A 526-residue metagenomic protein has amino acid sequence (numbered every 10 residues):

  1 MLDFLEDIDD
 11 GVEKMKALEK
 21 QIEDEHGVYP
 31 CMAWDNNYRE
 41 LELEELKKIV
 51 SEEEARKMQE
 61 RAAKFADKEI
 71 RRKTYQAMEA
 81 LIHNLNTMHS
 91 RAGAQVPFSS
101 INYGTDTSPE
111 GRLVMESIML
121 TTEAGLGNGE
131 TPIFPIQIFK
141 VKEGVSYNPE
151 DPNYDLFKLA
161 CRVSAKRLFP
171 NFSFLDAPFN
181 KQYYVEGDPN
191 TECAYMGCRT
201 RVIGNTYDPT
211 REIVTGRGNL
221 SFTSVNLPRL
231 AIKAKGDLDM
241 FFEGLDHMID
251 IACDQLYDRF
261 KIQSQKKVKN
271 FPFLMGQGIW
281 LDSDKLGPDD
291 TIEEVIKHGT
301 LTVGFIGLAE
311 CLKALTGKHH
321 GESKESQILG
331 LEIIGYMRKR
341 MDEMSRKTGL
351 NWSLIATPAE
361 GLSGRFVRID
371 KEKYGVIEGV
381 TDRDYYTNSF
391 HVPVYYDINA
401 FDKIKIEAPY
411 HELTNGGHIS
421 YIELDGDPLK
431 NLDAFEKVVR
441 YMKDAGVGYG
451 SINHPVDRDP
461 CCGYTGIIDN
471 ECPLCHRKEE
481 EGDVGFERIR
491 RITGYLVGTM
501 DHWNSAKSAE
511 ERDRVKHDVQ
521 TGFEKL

Functional and structural regions predicted by a protein language model:
M1-K297, K318-H319, S323-R488: Conserved catalytic cores of very large enzyme subunits
T107-L113, I136, T316-G321, Y495-V515: Short amphipathic alpha-helical segments with coiled-coil-like heptad repeat character
P228, E293, L301, R490-G494 (+1 more regions): Flexible, active-site-adjacent loop/turn segments at secondary-structure boundaries
L301-A314, G335, R491: Contiguous, well-ordered alpha-helical segments that form the cores/surfaces of helical PPI scaffolds
E479-L526: Long insertion/accessory domains within large nucleic-acid-processing enzymes
